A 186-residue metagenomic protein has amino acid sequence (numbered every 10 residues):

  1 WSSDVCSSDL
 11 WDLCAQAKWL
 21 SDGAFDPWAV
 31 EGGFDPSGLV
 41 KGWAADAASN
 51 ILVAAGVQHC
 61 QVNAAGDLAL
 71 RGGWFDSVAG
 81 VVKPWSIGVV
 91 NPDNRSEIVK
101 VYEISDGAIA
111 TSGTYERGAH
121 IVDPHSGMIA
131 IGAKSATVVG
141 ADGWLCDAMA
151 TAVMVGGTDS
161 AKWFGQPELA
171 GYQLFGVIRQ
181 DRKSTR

Functional and structural regions predicted by a protein language model:
S3-R186: Mature catalytic core of soluble alpha/beta enzymes
